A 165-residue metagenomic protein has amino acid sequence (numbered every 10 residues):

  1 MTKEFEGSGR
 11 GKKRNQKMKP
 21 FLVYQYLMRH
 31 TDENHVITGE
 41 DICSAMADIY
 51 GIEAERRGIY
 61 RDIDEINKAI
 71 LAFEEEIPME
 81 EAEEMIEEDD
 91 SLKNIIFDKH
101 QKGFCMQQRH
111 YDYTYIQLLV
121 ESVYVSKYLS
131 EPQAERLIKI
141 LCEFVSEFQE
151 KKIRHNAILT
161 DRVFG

Functional and structural regions predicted by a protein language model:
M1-V125: Short, basic/aromatic recognition patches that contact phosphate-bearing ligands
M106-G165: Bulky hydrophobic/aromatic content
